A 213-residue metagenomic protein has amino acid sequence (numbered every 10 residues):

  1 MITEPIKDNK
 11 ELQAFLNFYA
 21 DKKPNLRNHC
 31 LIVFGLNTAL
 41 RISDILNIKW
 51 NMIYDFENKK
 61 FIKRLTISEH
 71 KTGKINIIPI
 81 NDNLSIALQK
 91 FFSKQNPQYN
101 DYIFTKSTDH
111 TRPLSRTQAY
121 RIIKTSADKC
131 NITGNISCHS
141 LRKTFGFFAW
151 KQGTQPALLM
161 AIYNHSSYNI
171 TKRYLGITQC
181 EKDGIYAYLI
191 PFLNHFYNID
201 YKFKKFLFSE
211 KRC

Functional and structural regions predicted by a protein language model:
M1-Q13, T105-T111: Flexible interdomain linker/hinge and immediately adjacent N-terminus of the catalytic tyrosine-recombinase domain
N9-T38: Basic, Lys/Arg- and aromatic-enriched nucleic-acid-binding interface segment
A14, N76, G176-C213: DNA/chromatin major-groove-contacting recognition/catalytic segments
D44-L46, N135-I136, G146, T154-H165 (+1 more regions): Active-site-proximal segment of tyrosine recombinases
N47-I75, D82-L84: Conserved tyrosine-mediated DNA breakage-rejoining catalytic core shared by Y-recombinases
I67-E69, Y163-Y188: Catalytic-site neighborhood detector that most strongly recognizes the C-terminal catalytic loop/helix of tyrosine
H70-D109: Basic, alpha-helical nucleic-acid-contacting "clamp/cap" segments
K151: Catalytic phosphate/metal-binding cores of nucleic-acid and nucleotide-processing enzymes, i.e., regions that mediate
